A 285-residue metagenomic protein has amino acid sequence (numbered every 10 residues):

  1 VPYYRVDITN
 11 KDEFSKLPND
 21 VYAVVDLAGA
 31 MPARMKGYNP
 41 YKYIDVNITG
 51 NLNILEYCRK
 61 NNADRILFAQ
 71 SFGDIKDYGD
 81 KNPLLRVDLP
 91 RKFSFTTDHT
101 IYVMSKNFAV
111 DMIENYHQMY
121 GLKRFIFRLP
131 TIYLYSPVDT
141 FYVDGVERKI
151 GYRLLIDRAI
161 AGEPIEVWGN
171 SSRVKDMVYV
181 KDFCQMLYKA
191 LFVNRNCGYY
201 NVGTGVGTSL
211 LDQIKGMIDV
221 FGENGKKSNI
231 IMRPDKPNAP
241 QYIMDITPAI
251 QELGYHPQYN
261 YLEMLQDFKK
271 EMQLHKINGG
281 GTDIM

Functional and structural regions predicted by a protein language model:
I8-V46, D77: NAD(P)H-binding glycine-rich loop region in Rossmannoid oxidoreductase-like domains and their noncatalytic homologs
Y22, Y41, D45-L52, K60 (+2 more regions): Conserved internal alpha-helix in NAD(P)-dependent oxidoreductase domains
V24-A28, I66-F72, F127-L129: SDR active-site strand-loop-helix element
M31-R34, F72-G79, P130-Y133: Active-site segment of SDR-like NAD(P)-dependent oxidoreductases
L52-I101: Conserved Rossmann-fold NAD(P)-dependent oxidoreductase catalytic core, especially the SDR/UDP-sugar
D80-P83, E114-V174, V180-Q185, K189 (+1 more regions): NAD(P)-dependent short-chain dehydrogenase/reductase
I101, S105-F108: Active-site helix of classical SDR
A159-M285: C-terminal substrate-binding subdomain of Rossmann-fold SDR/epimerase-dehydratase oxidoreductases
